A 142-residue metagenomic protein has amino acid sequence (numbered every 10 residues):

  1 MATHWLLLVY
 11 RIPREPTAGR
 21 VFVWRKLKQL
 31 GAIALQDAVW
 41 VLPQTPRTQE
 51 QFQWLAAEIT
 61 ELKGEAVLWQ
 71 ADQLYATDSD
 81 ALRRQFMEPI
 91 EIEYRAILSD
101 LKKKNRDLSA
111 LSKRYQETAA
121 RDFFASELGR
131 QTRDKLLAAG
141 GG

Functional and structural regions predicted by a protein language model:
M1-K103, Q116, A120, K135-A139: Positively charged, polar, low-complexity stretches
S109-G142: C-terminal, charge/polar-rich interaction regions
